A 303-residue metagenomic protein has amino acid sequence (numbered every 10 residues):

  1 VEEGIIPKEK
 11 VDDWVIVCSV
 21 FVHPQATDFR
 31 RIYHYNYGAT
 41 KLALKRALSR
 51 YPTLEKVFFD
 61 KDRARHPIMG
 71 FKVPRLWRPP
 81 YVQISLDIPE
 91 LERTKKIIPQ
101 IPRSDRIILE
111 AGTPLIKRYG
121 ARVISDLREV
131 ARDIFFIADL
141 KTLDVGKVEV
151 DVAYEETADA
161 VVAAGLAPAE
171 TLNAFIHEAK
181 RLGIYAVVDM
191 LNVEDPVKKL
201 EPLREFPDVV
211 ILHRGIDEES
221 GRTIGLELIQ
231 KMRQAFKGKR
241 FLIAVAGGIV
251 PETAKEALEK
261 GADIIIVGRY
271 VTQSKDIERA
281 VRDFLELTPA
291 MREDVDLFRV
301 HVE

Functional and structural regions predicted by a protein language model:
V1-P67: Conserved bacterial/organellar gene-expression machines centered on ribosome-associated P-loop NTPases
H66-A138, T142-K147, E303: Conserved N-terminal beta1-alpha1 strand-loop-helix module at the mouth
P74-P79, V145-G238: Conserved anion-binding
P80-L86, I107-A111, F136-L140, V161-A163 (+4 more regions): Hydrophobic faces of well-ordered beta-strands that scaffold small-molecule active sites in alpha/beta enzyme cores
P102, I124-A131, F175-G183, L228-G238 (+1 more regions): Surface-exposed amphipathic alpha-helices with a cationic face
I107-V123, R214-S220, R269-K275: Glycine-rich, proline-tolerant flexible connector loops at the mouths of alpha/beta enzymes
F175, L258-E259, R269-E303: C-terminal helical cap(s) of enzyme catalytic domains, especially alpha/beta-barrels
G225-K260, I264-V271: A C-terminal functional module that forms or caps the active site or interfaces directly with catalytic machinery
